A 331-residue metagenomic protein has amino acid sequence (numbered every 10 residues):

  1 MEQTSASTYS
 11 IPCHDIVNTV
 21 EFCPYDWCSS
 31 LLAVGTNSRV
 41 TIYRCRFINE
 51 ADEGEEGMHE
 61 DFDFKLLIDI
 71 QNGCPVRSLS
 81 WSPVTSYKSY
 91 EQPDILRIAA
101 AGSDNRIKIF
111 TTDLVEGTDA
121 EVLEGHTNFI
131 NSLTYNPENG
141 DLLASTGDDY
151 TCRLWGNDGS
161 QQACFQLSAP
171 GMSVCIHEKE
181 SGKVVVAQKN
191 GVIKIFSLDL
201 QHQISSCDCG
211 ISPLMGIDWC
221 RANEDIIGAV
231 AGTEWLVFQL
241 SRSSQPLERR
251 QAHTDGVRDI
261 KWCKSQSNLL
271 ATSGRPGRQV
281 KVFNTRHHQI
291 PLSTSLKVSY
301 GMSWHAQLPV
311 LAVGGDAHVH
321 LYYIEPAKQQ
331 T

Functional and structural regions predicted by a protein language model:
M1-Y9, C28-Q71, T112-V115: Beta-propeller domains
S10-V17, D69-V76, L123-I130, F165-G171 (+3 more regions): WD40/WD-repeat beta-propeller blade N-cap
I16, C28, P75, D94 (+13 more regions): WD40/WD-repeat beta-propeller blade-loop signature
E21-S29, S80-I95, L133-G140, C175-S181 (+4 more regions): Loop/turn segments within WD40 beta-propeller blades
G35-N37, A101-D104, S145-D149, A187-N190 (+3 more regions): Conserved strand-to-loop turn within each blade of WD40 beta-propeller repeats
V40-R46, I107-T112, C152-N157, I193-S197 (+3 more regions): WD40-repeat beta-propellers
G301-T331: Blade-level signature of beta-propeller repeat domains, shared across WD40, Kelch, NHL, RCC1 and BNR/Asp-box propellers
